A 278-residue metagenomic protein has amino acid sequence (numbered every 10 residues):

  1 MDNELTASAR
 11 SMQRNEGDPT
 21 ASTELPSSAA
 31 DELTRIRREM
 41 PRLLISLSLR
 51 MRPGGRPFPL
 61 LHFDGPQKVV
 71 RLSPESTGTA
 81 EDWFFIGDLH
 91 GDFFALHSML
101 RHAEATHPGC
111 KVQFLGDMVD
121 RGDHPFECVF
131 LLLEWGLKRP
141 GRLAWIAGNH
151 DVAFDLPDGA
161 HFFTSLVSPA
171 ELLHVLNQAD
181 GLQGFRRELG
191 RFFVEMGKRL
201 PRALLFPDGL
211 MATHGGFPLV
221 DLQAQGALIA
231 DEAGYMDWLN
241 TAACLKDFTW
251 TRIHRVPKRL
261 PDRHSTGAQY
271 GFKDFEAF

Functional and structural regions predicted by a protein language model:
M1-F85: Acidic, histidine-bearing metal-coordination/catalytic regions of metal-dependent phosphoesterases
G54-A80, G87, E232-F278: Alpha/beta-hydrolase fold catalytic core
H62-E75, D92-H102, Q113, R186 (+1 more regions): Eukaryotic beta-rich interaction modules
Q67-E81, R101-T106, F130-P140, R202-F206: A short acidic-Thr-Gly-centered motif at the start of a beta-strand
F85-G87, V112-G116, A144-N149, A212-T213 (+2 more regions): Active-site neighborhood of phospho(di)ester-bond hydrolases with catalytic His/Asp-centered motifs
L89-A95, V119-G122: Short acidic, Gly/Ser-rich segments with clustered Asp/Glu that frequently serve as metal-coordination loops in enzyme
L96, F114-L115, H124, C128 (+2 more regions): Extended, hydrophobic alpha-helical segments in both membrane/secreted and soluble proteins
G109, R121-F248: Active-site neighborhood of divalent metal-dependent phosphoester bond hydrolases
